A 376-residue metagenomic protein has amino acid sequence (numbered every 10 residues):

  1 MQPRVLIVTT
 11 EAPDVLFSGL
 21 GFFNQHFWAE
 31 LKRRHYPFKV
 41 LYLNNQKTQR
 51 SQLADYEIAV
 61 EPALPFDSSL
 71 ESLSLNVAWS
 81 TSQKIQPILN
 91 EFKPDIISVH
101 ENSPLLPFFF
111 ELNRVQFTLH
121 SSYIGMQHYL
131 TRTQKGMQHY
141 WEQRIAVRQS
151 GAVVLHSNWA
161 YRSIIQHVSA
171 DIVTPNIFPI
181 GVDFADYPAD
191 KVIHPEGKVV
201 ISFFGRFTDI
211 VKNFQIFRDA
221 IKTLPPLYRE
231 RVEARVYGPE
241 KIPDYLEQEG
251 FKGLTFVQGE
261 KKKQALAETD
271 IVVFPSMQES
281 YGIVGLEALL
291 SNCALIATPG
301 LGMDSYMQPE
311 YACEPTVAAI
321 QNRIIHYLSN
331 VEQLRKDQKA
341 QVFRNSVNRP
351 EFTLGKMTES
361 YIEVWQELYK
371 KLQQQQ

Functional and structural regions predicted by a protein language model:
V99-P104: Short His-centered aromatic/hydrophobic patch
T133-V153: Membrane-proximal helix-turn-helix segments that form the acceptor-binding/catalytic region of lipid-linked
I193-K212, R218-K222: Conserved donor-binding/catalytic core segment of Leloir-type glycosyltransferases
E240-K261: Nucleotide-activated donor-binding/catalytic signature segment of Leloir-type glycosyltransferases, i.e., the conserved
M277: Aromatic "clamp/platform" in nucleotide-sugar-dependent glycosyltransferases that forms part of the donor/acceptor
A294-A297: Short hydrophobic beta-strand element within catalytic cores of glycosyltransferases and related nucleotide-activated
D304-Y327: Change "using UDP/GDP/dTDP sugars" to "using nucleotide sugars
E332-Q373: A charged, aromatic-enriched C-terminal amphipathic alpha-helix characteristic of glycosyltransferases across folds
